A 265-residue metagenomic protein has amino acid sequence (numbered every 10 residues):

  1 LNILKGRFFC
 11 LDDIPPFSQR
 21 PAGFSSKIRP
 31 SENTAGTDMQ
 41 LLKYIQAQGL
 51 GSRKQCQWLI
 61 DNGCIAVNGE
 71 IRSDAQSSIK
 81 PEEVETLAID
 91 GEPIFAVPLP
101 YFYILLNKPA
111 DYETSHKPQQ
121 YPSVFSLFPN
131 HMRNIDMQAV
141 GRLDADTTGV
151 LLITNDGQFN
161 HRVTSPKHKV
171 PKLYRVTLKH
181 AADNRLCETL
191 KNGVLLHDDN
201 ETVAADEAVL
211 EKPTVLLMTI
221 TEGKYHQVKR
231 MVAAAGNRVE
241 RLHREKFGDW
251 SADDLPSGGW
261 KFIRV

Functional and structural regions predicted by a protein language model:
R7, F17-S18: N-terminal compositionally biased or targeting/leader segments
Q19, K27-P30, A35: Short, positively charged and aromatic/hydrophobic N-terminal segments
D38-V265: Basic, flexible Lys/Arg- and Gly-enriched helix-loop patches that mediate nucleic-acid binding at interfaces with rRNA
